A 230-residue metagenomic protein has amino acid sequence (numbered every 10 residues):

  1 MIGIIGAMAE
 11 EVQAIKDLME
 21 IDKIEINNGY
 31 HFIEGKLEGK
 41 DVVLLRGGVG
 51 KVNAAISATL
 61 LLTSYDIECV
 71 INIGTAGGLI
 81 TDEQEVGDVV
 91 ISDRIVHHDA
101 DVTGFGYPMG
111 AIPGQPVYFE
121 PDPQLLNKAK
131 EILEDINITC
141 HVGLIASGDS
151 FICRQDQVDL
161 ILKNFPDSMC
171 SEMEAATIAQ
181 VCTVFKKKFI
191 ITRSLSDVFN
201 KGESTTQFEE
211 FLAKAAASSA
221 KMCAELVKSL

Functional and structural regions predicted by a protein language model:
M1-G3: Extreme N-terminal starter segment of soluble prokaryotic enzymes
I5-M8, V12: Gly/serine-rich nucleotide phosphate-binding loop at the start of the catalytic core of nucleotide/ADP-ribose-handling
E20-I21, L61: Short, solvent-exposed amphipathic alpha-helical segments in soluble enzyme and RNA/protein-processing domains
I26-L230: Glycine-rich phosphate- or other oxyanion-binding loops that anchor nucleotides, phosphorylated ligands
